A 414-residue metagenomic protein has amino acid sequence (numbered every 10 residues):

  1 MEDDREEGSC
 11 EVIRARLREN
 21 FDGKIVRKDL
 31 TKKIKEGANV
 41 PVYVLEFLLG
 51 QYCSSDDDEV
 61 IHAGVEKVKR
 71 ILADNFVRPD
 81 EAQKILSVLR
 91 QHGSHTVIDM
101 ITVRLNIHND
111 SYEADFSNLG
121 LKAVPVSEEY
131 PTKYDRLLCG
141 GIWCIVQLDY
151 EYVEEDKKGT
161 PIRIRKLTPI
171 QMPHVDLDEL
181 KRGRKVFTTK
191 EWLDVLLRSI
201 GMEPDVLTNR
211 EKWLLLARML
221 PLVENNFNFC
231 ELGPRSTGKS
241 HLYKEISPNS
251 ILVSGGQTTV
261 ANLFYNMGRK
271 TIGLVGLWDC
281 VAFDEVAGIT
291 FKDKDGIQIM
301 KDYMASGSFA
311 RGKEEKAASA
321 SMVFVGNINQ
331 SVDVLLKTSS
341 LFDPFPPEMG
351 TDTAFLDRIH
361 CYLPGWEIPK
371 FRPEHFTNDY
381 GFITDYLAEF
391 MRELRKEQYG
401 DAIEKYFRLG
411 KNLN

Functional and structural regions predicted by a protein language model:
E2-S199: Extended, charged/polar low-complexity intrinsically disordered regions
E129-Y134, K239, F345-D352: Intrinsically disordered, low-complexity boundary segments flanking structured domains
R182, V186, T208-K212, T377-Y380 (+1 more regions): Conserved phosphate/pyrophosphate-binding and hydrolysis machinery centered on Walker-type P-loop NTPases, extending
T188, W192, K292, G296 (+2 more regions): Helical mechanochemical/support elements of P-loop NTPase systems and associated helical scaffolds
L196, I200, Y303-G307, F390-R395: Hydrophobic, Leu/Ile/Phe/Ala-enriched alpha-helical segments that form helix-helix packing faces
E203-V334, S339-D343, D357: Conserved ASCE/P-loop NTPase catalytic core
E315-M322, N327-N414: Phosphate-sensing "switch" segment of ASCE/P-loop ATPases
